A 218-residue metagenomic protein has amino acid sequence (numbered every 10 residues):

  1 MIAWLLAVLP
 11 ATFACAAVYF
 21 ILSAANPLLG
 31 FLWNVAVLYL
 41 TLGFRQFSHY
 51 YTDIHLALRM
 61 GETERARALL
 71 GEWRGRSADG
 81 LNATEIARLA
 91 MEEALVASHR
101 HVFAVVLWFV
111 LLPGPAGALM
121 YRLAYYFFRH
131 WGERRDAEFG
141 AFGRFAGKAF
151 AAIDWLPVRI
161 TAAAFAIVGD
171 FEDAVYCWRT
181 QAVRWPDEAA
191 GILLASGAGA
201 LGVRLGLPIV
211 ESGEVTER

Functional and structural regions predicted by a protein language model:
M1-R218: Hydrophobic N-terminal alpha-helices or hydrophobic patches in metabolic proteins across all domains of life
